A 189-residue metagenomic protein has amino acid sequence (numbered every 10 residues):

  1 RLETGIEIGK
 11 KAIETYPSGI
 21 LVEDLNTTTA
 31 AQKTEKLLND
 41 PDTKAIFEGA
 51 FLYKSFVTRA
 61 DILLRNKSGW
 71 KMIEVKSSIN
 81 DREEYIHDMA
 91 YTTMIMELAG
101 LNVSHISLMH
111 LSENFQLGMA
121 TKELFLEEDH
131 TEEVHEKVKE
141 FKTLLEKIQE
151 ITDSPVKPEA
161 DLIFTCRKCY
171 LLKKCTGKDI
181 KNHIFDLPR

Functional and structural regions predicted by a protein language model:
R1-G69: Metal-dependent nuclease catalytic cores that hydrolyze phosphodiester bonds in DNA/RNA, characterized by
G49, L64, V75, L108-H110 (+1 more regions): Hydrophobic side chains in beta-strands
N66-W70, S104-S107: Short, flexible active-site-proximal loops enriched in glycine and acidic residues
G69-L98: A conserved hydrophobic secondary-structure block that centers on an alpha-helix together with its immediately flanking
N80-E83, I95-D179: Metal-dependent nuclease catalytic regions and adjoining charged, substrate-binding loops involved in nucleic-acid end
H183-R189: Helix-hairpin-helix
